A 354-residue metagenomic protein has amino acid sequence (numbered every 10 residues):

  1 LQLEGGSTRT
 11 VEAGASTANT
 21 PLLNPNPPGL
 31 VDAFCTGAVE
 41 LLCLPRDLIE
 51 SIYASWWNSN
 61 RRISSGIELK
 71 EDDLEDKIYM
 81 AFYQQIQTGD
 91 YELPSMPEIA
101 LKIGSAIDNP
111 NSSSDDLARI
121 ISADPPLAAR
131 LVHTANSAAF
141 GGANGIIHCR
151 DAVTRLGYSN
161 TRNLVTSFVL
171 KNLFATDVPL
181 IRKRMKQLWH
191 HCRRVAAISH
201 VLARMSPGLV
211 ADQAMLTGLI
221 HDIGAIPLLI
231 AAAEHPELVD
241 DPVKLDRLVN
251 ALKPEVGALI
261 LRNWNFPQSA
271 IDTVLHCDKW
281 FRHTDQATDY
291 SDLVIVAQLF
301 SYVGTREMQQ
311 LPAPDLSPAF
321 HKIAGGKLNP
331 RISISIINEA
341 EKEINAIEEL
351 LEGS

Functional and structural regions predicted by a protein language model:
L1-A38: Cyclic nucleotide-binding regulatory domains
E12, T36, L44-P45, A123 (+1 more regions): A conserved hydrophobic position in a structured secondary element of the catalytic/binding core that shapes
A13-S16, A38, R46, Y158 (+1 more regions): ATP/adenylate-binding site constellation spanning eukaryotic-like Ser/Thr protein kinases, ABC-transporter
T20, S51-Y53, R130, L164: Residues that scaffold the ATP/ADP-binding catalytic core of kinase and kinase-like folds
L23, T36, S55-W56, T134 (+1 more regions): Residue-level signal for well-ordered alpha-helical positions
P27-K77: Acidic/histidine-enriched, beta-strand-rich ligand/metal-binding domains
S59-I223, P227-L316, S354: Conserved alpha-helical "signature site" that marks functionally important helical segments or helix/loop junctions
F320-S354: Terminal helices and disordered tails flanking the catalytic cores of nucleotide-processing hydrolases
